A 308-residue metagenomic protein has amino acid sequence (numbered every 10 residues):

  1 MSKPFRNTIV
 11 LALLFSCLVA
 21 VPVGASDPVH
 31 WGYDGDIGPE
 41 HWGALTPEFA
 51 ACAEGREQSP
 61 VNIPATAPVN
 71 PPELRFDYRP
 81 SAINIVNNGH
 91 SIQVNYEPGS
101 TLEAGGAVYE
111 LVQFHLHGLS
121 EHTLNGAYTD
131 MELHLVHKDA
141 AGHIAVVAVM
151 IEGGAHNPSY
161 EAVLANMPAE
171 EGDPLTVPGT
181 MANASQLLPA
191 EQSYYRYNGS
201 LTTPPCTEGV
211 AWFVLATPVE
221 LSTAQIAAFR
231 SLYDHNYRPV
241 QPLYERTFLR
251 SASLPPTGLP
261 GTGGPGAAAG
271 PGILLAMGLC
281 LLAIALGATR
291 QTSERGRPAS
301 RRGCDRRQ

Functional and structural regions predicted by a protein language model:
S2-V10, A269: Bacterial N-terminal signal peptides that target proteins for export
V10-L11, R295: Intrinsically disordered, low-complexity repeat segments enriched in small/polar residues
A12, P22-V23: Cleavable N-terminal signal peptides
V23-R306: Alpha-carbonic anhydrase
